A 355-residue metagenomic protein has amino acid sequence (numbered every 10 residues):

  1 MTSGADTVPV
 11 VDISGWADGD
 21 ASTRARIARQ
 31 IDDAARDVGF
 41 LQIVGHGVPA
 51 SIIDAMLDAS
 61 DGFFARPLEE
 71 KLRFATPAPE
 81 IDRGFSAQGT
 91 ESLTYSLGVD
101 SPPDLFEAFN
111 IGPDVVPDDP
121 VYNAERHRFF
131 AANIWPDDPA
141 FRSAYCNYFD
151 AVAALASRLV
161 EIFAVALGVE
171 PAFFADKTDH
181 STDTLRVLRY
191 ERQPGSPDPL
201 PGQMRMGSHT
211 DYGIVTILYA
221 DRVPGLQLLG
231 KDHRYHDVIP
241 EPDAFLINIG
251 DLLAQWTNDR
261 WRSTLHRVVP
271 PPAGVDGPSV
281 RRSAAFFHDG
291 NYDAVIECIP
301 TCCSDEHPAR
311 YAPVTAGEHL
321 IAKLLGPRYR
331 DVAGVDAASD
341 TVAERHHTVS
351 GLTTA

Functional and structural regions predicted by a protein language model:
M1-A355: Peripheral, non-catalytic segments flanking oxidoreductase cores
